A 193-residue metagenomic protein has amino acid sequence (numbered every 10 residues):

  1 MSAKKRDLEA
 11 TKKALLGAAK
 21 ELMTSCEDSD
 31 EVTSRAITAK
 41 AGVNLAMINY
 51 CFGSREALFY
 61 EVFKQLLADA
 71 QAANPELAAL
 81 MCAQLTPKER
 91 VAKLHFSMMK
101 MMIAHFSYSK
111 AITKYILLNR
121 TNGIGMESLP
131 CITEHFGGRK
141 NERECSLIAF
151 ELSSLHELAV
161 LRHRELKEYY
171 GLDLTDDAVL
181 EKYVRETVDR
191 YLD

Functional and structural regions predicted by a protein language model:
M1-A10: N-terminal intrinsically disordered/low-complexity leader segments
T11-K20, I37, V62-A70: Generic hydrophobic, amphipathic alpha-helix propensity
A14, A36, K93, S97 (+2 more regions): Amphipathic alpha-helical interaction segments
A14, S25-A57, E61: Helix-turn-helix
Q71-P75, A111-L147, A178, K182: Amphipathic alpha-helical packing segments from all-alpha helical-bundle domains
P75-Y108, A149: Hydrophobic alpha-helical connector segments
K93-N122, H163-E165: Amphipathic alpha-helical segments used for helix-helix packing
P130-E142, A159-D193: C-terminal peripheral helix-coil segments that are non-catalytic and often amphipathic
